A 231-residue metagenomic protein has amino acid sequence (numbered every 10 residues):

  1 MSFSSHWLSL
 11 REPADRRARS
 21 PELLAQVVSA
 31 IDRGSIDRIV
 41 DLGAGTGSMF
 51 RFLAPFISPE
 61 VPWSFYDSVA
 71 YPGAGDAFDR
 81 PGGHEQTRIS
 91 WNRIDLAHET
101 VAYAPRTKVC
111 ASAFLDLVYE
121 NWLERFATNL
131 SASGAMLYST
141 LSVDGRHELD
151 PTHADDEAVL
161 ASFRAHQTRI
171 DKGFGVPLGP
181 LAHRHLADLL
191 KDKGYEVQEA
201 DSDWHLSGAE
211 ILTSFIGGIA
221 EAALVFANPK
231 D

Functional and structural regions predicted by a protein language model:
M1-G34: Class I SAM-dependent methyltransferase Rossmann-like catalytic core, especially the SAM/SAH-binding loop
S35-G45: Conserved class I S-adenosyl-L-methionine
G47-E99: Class I SAM-dependent methyltransferase SAM/SAH-binding core
C110: A conserved beta-strand element that flanks and buttresses the S-adenosyl-L-methionine
A113-F114: Short catalytic micro-motifs in class I SAM-dependent methyltransferases
L117-L130: A short, conserved alpha-helix within the catalytic core of class I
A135-D201: Conserved catalytic/acceptor-binding region of the Class I
Q198-D231: C-terminal helical/coil "lid" or tail adjacent to the Rossmann-like core of SAM-dependent
